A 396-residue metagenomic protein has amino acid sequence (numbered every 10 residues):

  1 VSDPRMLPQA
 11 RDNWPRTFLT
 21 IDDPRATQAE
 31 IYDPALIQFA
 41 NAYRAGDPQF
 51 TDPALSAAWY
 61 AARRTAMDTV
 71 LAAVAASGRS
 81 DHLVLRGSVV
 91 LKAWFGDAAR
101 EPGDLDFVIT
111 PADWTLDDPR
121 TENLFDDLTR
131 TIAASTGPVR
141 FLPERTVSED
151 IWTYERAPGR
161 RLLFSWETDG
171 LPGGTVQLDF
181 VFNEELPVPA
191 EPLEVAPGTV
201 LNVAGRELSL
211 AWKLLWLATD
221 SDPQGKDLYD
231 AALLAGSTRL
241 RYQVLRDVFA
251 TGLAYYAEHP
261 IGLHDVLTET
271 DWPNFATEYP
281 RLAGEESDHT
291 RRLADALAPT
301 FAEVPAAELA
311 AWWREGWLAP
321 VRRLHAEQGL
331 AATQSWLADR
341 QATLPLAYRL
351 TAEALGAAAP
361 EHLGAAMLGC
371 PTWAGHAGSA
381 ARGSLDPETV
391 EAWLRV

Functional and structural regions predicted by a protein language model:
V1-D81, A93-P102, I109-V396: Structured mid-to-C-terminal alpha-helical surface segments
L85-V89: Glycine-rich beta-strand-to-loop/alpha-helix junction loops that act as flexible
